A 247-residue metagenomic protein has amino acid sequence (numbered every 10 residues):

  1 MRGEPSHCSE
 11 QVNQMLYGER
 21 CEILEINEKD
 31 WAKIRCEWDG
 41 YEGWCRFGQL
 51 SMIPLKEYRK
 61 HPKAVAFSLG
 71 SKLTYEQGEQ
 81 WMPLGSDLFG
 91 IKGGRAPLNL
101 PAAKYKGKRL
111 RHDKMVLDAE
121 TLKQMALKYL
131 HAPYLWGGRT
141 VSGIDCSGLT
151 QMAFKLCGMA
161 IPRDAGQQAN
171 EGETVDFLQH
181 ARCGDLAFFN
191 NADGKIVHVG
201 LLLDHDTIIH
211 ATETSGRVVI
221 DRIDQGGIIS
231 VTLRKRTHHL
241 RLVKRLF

Functional and structural regions predicted by a protein language model:
M1-R2, K56-G70, K155-Q168, L203: Short, basic/aromatic beta-hairpin or loop at an interaction surface
P5-E10, S71-G78, A169-F177: Short alpha-helix capping/helix-loop boundary micro-motifs
S9, M15, M82, H180-A181: Short, well-ordered loop/turn sites that connect or cap secondary structure elements
N13, E19-E22, R35-G78, P83-A132: Boundary regions of SH3-family modules and the immediately adjacent low-complexity/disordered segments in eukaryotic
E19, S86, G184-D185, D206: Structural motif
H112, V175, V197, L203-F247: Aromatic- and glycine-rich peptidoglycan recognition patches
Y134-C183: Catalytic cysteine-centered active-site loop
